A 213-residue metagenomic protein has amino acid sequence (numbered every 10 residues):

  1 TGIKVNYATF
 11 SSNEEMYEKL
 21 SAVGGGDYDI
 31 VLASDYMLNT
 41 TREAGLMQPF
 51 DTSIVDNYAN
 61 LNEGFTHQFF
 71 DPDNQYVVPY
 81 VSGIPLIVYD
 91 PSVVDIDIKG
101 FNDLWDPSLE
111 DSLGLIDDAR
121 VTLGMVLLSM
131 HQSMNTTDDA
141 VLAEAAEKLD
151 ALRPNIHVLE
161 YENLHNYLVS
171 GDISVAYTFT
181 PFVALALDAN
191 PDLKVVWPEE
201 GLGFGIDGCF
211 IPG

Functional and structural regions predicted by a protein language model:
T1-T40, H165-N166: Early extracytoplasmic/lumenal segment of secretory-pathway proteins
V23-V31, L46-Q48, L109-D111, S170-Y177: Alpha-to-beta junction loops
G26-A33, Q48-S53, N57-I87, S112-G114: A structural signal for short loop-to-beta-strand junctions that line the ligand-binding cleft of periplasmic/secreted
R42-P49, F65, D71-Q75, L185-W197: Ligand-binding "clamshell"
Q48-A59, V77, P191-G203, P212-G213: Short beta-strand->loop
L86-V93, L127-H131, G205-G213: A bilobed periplasmic-binding-protein/Venus flytrap-type ligand-binding module shared by bacterial periplasmic
S92-K99, H131-T137: Short helix-loop capping/hinge motifs at secondary-structure junctions, enriched in acidic/polar residues
L115-D118, T122, V126, S133-E200: Ligand-binding pocket segment of bilobal, Venus flytrap-like solute-binding proteins
